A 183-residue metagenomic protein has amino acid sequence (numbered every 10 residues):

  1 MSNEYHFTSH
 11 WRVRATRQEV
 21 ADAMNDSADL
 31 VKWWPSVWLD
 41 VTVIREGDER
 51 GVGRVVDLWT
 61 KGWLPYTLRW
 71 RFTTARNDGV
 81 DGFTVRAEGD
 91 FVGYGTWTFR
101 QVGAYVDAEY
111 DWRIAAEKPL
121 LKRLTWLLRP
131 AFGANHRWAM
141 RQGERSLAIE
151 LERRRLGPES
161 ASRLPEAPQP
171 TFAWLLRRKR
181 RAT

Functional and structural regions predicted by a protein language model:
M1-D48, S162, E166-T183: Hydrophobic ligand-binding cavity/cleft-lining segments
E4-R12, V55, R69, G82 (+2 more regions): Intrinsic-disorder/low-complexity, polar/charged segments enriched in Ser/Thr/Lys/Arg/Asp/Glu/Gln
S9-W11, V43, R69-R76, Y94-Q101 (+1 more regions): Hydrophobic/aromatic beta-strand elements that line small-molecule binding cavities or substrate pockets in beta-rich
V13-A15, G62-L64, R76, F91-G93 (+1 more regions): Beta-strand elements of well-folded, non-transmembrane domains
R17-Q18, E46-G51, A75-V80, T98-D107 (+2 more regions): A short, structured loop/turn motif at beta-sheet edges
V20-M24, L30, V56-L58, T74 (+2 more regions): Hydrophobic pocket/interface hotspot
V55-G62, G82-G89: Short beta-strand segments that buttress and anchor functional surface loops
R86-Q142, L147, P158-S160: Beta-strand/loop substructures that line and gate deep hydrophobic ligand-binding cavities in soluble
